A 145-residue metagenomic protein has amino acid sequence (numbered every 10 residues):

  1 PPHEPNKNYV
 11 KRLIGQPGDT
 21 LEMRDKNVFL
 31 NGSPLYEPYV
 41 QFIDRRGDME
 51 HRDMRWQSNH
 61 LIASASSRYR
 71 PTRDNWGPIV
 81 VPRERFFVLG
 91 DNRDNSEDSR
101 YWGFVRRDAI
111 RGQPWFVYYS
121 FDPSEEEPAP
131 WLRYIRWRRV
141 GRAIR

Functional and structural regions predicted by a protein language model:
P1-R145: Soluble "head" domains of membrane/secretory-pathway proteins
